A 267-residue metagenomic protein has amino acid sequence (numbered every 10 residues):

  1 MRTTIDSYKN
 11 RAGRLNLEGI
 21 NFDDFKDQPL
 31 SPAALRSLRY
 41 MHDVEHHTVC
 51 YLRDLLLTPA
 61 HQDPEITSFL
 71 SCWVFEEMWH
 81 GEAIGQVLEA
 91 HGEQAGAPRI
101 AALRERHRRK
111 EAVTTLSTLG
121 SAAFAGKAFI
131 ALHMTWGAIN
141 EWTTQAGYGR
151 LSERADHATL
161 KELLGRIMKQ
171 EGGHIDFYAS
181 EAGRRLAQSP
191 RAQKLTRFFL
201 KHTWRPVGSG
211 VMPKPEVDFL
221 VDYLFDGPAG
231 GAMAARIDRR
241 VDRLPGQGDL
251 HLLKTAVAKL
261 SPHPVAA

Functional and structural regions predicted by a protein language model:
M1-A267: Non-heme di-metal
